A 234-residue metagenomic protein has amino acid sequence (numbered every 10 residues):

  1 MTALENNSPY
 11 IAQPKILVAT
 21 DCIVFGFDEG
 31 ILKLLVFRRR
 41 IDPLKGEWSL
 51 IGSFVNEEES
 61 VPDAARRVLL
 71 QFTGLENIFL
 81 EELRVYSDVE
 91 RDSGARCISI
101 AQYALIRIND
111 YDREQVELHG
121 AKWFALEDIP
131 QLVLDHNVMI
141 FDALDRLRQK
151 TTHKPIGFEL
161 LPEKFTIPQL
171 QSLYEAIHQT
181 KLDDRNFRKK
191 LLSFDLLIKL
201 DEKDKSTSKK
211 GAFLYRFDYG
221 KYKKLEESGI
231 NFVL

Functional and structural regions predicted by a protein language model:
N7-W48: N-terminal strand-loop-strand
I16-V18, P62-R66, L70-D112, R148-G157 (+1 more regions): Active-site segment of metal-dependent pyrophosphate-handling enzymes, primarily the Nudix hydrolase catalytic core
I31-F72, V85, T152-S172: Conserved Nudix-box catalytic region and its N-terminal flanking loop in Nudix hydrolases and closely related
L34, R39-I41, K45, G52 (+3 more regions): Short, His- and charge-rich active-site/binding loops that engage polyanionic ligands
Y103, R113-L147, P162-P168, N186-D195 (+1 more regions): NUDIX/MutT-family hydrolases
S172-K181: Short helix-coil junctions and helix-kink-helix linkers
L182-F213: RNA substrate-recognition surfaces in RNA-acting enzymes
K203-L234: Long, intrinsically disordered, low-complexity Ser/Thr/Pro-rich regulatory/activation regions of nuclear proteins
